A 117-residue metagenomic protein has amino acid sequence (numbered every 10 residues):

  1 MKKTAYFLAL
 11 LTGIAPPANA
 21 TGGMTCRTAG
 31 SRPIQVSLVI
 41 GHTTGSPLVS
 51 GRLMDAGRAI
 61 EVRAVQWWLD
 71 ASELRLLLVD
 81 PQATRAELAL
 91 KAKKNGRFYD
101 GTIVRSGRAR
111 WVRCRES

Functional and structural regions predicted by a protein language model:
T4-I14: Sec-dependent N-terminal signal peptides
P16-A20: Sec/Tat signal peptide C-region and signal peptidase I cleavage site
G22-L88, D100-S117: Central antiparallel beta-sheet cores of small beta-barrel/beta-sandwich binding domains
K93-Y99: Short, highly charge-biased, low-complexity peptide segments
